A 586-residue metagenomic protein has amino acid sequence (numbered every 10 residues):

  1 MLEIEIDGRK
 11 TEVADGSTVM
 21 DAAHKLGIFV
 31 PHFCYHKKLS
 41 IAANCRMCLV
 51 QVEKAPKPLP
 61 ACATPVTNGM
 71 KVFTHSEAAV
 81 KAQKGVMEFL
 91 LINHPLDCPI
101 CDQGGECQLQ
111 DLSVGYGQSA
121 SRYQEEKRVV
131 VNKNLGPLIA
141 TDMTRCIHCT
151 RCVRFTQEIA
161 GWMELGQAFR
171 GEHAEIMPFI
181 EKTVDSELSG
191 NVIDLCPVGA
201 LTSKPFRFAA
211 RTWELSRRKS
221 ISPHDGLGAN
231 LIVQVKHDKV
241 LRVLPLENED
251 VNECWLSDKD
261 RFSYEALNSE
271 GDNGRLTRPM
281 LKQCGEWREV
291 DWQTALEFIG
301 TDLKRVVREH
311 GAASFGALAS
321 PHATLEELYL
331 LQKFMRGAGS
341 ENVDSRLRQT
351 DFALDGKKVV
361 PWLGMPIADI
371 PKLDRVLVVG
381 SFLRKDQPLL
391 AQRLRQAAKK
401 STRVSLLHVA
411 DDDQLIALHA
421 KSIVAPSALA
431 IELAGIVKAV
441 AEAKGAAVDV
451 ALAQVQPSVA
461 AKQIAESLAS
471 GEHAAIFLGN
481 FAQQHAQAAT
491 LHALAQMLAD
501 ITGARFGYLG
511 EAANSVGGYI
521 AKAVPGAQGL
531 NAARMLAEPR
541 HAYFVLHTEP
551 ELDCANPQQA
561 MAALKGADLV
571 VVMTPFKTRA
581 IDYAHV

Functional and structural regions predicted by a protein language model:
M1-T18: Generic start-of-chain signal for non-secretory N-termini
I6-R9, E53-K54, K236: Short strand-turn-strand beta-turns centered on an Asx-Gly dipeptide
K10-E12, F29, P56-P58, K239 (+1 more regions): Short, solvent-exposed loop/turn motifs
V19-E53: A basic, amphipathic helix-loop patch mediating RNA/tRNA/ribosome contacts
K25, N68-T74, V251-E253: Short, surface-exposed linear segments at secondary-structure transitions and domain or protein termini
R46-S222, L227-L231, K239: Fe-S ferredoxin-like electron-transfer domains and their immediately adjacent linker/connector regions across
L91, P95, D142, C149 (+5 more regions): Catalytic alpha/large subunits of respiratory electron-transfer oxidoreductases, centered on bis-MGD molybdoenzymes
